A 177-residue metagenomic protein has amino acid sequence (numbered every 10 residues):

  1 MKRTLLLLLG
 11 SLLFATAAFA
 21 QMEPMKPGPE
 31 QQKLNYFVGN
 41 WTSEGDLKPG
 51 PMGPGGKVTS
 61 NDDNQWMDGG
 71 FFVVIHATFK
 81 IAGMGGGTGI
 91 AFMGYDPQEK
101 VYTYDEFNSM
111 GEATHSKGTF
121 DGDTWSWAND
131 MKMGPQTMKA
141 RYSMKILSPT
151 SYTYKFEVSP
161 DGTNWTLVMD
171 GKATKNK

Functional and structural regions predicted by a protein language model:
M1-T4: Positively charged n-region of N-terminal signal peptides that target proteins for export
L7-T16: Bacterial N-terminal signal peptides
A20-K177: Hydrophobic small-molecule pocket/channel-lining residues, especially in calycin-type beta-barrels
